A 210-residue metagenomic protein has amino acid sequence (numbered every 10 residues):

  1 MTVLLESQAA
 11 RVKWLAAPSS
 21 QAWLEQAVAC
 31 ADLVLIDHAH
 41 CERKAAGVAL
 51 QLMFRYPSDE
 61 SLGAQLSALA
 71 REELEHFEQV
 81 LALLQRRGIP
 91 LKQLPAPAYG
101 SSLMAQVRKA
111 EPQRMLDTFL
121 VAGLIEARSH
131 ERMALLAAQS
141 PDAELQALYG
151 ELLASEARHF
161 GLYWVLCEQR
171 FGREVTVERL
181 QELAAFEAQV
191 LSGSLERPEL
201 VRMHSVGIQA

Functional and structural regions predicted by a protein language model:
M1-A210: Non-heme di-metal
